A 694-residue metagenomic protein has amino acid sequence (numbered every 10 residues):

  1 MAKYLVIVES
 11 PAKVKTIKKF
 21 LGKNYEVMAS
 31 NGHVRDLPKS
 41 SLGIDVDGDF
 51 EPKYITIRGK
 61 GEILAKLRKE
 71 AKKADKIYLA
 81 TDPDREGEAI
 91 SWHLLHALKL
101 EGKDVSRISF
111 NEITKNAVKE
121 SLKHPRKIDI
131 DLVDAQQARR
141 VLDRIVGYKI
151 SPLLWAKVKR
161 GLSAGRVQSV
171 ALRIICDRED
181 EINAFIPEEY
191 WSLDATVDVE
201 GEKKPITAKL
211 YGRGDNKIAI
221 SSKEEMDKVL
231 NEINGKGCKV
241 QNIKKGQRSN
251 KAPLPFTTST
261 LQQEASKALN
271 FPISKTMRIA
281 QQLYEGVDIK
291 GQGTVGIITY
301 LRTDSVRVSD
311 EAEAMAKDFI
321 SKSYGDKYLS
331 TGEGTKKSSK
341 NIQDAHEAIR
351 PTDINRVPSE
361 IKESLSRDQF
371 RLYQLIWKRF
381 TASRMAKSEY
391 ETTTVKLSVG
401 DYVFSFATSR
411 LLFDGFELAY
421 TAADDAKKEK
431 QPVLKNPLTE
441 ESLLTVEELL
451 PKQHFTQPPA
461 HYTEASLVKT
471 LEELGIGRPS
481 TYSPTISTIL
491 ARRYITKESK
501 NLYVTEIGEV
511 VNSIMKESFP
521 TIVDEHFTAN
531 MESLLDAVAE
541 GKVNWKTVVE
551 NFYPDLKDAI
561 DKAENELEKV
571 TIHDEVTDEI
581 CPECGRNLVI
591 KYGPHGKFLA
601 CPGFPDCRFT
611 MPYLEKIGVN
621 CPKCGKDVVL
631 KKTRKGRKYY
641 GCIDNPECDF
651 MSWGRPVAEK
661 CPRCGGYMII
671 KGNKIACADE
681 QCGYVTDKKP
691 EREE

Functional and structural regions predicted by a protein language model:
M1-Q137, Y211-G212, K223, T335 (+2 more regions): Intrinsically disordered, low-complexity regulatory segments
A2-Y4, T16, Y25, S151 (+4 more regions): Basic, low-complexity terminal or inter-domain segments flanking catalytic cores
T16-F20, K66, A89-A97, A117-S121 (+9 more regions): Alpha-helical scaffold elements adjacent to nucleotide-binding pockets in ATP/GTP-utilizing enzyme cores
D82-P83, K159-S163, K245-L254, S266-P272 (+1 more regions): Conserved short loop/turn motifs at secondary-structure junctions
I113-A195, G246: C-terminal or mid-to-C-terminal helical accessory/interaction module adjacent to the motor/catalytic core
R139-K149, V167, V197-V199, R248-T260 (+5 more regions): Core structural elements
D215-L254, S442: Metal- or metallocofactor-binding catalytic centers and their adjacent structured scaffolds across diverse enzyme
I243, K251-A265, Q292-L301, P458-T470: Short acidic, hydrophobic short linear motifs in intrinsically disordered regions
